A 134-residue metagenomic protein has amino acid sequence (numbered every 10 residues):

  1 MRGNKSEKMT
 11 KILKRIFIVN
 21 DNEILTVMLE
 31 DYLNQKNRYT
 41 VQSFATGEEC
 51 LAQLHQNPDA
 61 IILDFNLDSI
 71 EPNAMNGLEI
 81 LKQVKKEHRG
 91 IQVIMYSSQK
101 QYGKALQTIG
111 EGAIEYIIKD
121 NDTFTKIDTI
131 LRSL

Functional and structural regions predicted by a protein language model:
M1-F17, E23-I24, E48, T125-L134: Non-catalytic signal-transmission and effector/linker regions of two-component phosphorelay proteins
E23-Q42: Two-component/phosphorelay signaling modules centered on CheY-like receiver
Q42-A60, F65-D68: Acidic, metal-coordinating helix/loop segments flanking the phosphotransfer/catalytic sites of two-component signaling
I61, V93, Y116-I117: Two-component signal transduction core modules
P72-R89: Short amphipathic alpha-helix used as the core "switch/output" element in two-component signaling
M75, Q99-I117, T125: Alpha4 helix (beta4-alpha4-beta5 surface) of REC/receiver domains from two-component response regulators
